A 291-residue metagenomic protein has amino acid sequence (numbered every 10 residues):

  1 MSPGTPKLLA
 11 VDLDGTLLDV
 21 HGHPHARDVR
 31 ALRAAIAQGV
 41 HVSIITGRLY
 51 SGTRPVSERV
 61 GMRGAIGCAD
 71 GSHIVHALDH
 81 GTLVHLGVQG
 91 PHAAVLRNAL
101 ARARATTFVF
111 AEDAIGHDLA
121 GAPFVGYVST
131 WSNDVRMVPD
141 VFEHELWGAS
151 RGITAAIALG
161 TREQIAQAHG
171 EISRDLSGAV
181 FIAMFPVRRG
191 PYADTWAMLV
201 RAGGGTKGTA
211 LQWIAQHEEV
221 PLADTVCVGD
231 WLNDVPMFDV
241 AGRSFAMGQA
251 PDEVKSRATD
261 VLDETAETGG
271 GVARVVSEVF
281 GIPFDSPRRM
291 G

Functional and structural regions predicted by a protein language model:
P3-L8, H25, V200-G291: Mg2+-dependent phosphoryl-transfer enzymes with acidic/Ser/Thr/Gly-rich catalytic loops
H23-T130: Active-site phosphate-binding/coordination module
A35, T46, A156, F238 (+1 more regions): Residue-level signal for inorganic ion chemistry
G39-S43, M62-G64, T154-A155, A223-D224 (+1 more regions): Short active-site oxyanion
T53-S57, A168, I172, F238-A241 (+1 more regions): Hydrophobic packing residues within well-ordered alpha-helices of enzyme cores
V60-M62, A69-D70, L176, V240-A241 (+1 more regions): Short, structured coil segments at secondary-structure junctions
A99, A103, F110-V228, D234 (+1 more regions): Conserved acidic, metal-coordinating active-site core of Asp-based, Mg2+-dependent phosphoryl-transfer enzymes
